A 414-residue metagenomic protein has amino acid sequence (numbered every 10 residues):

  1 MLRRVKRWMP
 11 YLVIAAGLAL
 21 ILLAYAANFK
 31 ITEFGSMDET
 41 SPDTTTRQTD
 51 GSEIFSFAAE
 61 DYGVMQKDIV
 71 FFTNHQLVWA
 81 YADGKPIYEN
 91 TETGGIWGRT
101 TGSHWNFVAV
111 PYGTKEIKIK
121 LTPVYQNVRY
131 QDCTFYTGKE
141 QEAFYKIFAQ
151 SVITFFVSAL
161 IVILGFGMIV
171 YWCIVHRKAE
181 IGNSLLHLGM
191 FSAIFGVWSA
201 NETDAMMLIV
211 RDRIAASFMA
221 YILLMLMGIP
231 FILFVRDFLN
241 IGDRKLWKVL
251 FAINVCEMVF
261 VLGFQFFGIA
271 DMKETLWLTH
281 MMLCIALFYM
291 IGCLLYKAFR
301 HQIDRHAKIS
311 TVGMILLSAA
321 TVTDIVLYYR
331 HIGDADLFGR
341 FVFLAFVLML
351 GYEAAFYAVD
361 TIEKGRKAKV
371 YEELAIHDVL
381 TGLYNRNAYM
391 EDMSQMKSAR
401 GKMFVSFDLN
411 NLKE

Functional and structural regions predicted by a protein language model:
L2-G63: Extended carbohydrate-recognition surfaces in non-catalytic/accessory domains of CAZymes and lectin-like proteins
G63-A82, I119: Aromatic-lined ligand-binding clefts that engage carbohydrates, nucleic acids, or primary amines
A82-E116, T122-D132: Beta-strand-rich ligand-recognition modules
Y112-F156: An acidic-aromatic loop/edge-strand motif
I147-D237: Core alpha-helical transmembrane segments of integral membrane proteins
F195-K369: Interfacial "cap-and-anchor" motif at the non-cytosolic start of specific transmembrane alpha-helices
K369-E391, F407-E414: Conserved nucleotide-binding and Mg2+-coordinating catalytic segments in signaling enzymes
S394-F407: Nucleotide second-messenger and two-component phosphorelay signaling modules
